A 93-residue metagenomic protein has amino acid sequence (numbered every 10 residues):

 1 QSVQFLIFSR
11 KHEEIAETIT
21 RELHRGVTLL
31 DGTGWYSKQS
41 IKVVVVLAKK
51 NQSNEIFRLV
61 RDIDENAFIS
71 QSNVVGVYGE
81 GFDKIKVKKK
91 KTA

Functional and structural regions predicted by a protein language model:
Q1-A93: Positively charged, small/polar-rich N-terminal and surface patches that mediate targeting and assembly and bind
